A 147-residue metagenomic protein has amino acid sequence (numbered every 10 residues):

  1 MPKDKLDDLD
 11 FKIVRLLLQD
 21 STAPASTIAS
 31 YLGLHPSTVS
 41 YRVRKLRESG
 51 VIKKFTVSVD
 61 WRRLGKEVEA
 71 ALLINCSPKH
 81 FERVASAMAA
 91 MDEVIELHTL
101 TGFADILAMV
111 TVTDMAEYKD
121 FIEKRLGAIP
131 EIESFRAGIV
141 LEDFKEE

Functional and structural regions predicted by a protein language model:
M1-E147: A compositional/biophysical signature of low hydrophobicity enriched in polar/charged and small residues
